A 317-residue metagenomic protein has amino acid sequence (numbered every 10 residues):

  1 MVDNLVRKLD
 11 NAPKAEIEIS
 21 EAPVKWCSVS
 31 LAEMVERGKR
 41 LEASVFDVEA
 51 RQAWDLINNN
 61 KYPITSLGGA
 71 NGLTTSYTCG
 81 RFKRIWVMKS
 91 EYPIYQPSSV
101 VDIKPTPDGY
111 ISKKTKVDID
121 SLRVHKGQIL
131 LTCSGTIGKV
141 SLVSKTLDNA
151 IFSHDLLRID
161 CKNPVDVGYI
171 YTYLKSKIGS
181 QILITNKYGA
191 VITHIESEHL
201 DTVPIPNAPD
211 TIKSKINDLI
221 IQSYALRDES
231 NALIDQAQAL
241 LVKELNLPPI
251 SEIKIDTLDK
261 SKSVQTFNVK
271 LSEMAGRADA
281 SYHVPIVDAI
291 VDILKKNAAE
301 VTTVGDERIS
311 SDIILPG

Functional and structural regions predicted by a protein language model:
M1, N149-L157, G189-T211: A short glycine-rich beta-alpha junction/loop motif
M1-C79, P209-G317: Non-catalytic DNA-recognition/assembly elements of restriction-modification systems
L67-C79, I94-D102, R123-K139, Y173-I184 (+1 more regions): Short Ser/Thr-interspersed hydrophobic loop/turn segments at strand-loop and sheet-helix junctions that line or gate
R84-Y92, V101-K104, D108-Y110, L122-V124 (+1 more regions): Short, surface-exposed loop/turn microsegments at beta-strand edges and helix-strand junctions
K113-I119: Short alpha-helix capping/helix-loop boundary micro-motifs
D120-L122, T132-T172: A short beta-sheet element
L122, K126-I129, S153, V165-D166 (+4 more regions): Elongated alpha-helical scaffolds
V167-I195: Short, positively charged
